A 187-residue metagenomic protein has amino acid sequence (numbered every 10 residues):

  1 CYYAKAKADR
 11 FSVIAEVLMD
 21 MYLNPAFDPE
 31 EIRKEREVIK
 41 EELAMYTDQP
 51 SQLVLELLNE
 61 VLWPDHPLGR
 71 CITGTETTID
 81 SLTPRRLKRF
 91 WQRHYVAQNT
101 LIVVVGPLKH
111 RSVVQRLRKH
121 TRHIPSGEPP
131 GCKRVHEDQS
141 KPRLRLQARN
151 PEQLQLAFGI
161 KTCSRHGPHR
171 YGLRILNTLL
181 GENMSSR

Functional and structural regions predicted by a protein language model:
C1-P129, V135-H136, L146, P151-A157 (+3 more regions): Charge-rich, well-structured scaffold segments of protease-associated domains
P142-R143: Flexible, small-/acidic-enriched active-site or ligand-binding loops
